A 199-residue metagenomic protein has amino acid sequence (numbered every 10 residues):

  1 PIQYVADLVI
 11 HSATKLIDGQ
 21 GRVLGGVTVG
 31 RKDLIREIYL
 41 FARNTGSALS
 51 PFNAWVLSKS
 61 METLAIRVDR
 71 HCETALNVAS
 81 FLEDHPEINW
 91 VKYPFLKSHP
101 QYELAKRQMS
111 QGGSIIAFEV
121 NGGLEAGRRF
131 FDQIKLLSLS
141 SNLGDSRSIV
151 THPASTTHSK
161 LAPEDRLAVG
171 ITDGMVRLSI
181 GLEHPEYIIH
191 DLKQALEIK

Functional and structural regions predicted by a protein language model:
P1-H85: Conserved PLP-enzyme active-site core in the AAT-like
K15-G19, E125, R147-S148: Short gly/pro/ser/thr-enriched loop/turn and capping motifs at secondary-structure boundaries
V29, W90, G144-D145, T151-S155: Positively charged, small/polar-rich N-terminal and surface patches that mediate targeting and assembly and bind
I38, A126-F130, I188-L192: Hydrophobic side chains in well-ordered alpha-helices
L57-I66, S114-N121, R177-G181: Short, well-ordered beta-strand elements within core beta-sheets of diverse protein domains
L76-K135, L139-G144, L161-L167: Conserved small-domain helix->loop->beta segment predominantly found in fold-type I
S148-K199: PLP-dependent enzyme catalytic core of the Aspartate aminotransferase-like
